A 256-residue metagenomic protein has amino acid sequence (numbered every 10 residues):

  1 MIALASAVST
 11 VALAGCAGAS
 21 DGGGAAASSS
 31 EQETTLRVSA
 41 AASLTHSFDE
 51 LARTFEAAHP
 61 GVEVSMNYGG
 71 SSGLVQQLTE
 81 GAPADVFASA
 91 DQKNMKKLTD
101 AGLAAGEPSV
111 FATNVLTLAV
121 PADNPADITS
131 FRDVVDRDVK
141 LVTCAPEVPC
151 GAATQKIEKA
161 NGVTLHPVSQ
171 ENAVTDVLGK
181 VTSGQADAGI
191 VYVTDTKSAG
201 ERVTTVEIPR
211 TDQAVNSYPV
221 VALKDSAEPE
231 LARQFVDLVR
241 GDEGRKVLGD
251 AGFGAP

Functional and structural regions predicted by a protein language model:
M1-A14: Sec-dependent bacterial lipoprotein signal peptides
L13-T45, D49-R53, A57, S72 (+3 more regions): Exported/periplasmic ABC-transporter solute-binding proteins
G61, P83-A84, A186: Short, high-confidence coil segments that cap the C-terminus of an alpha-helix and link into the following beta-strand
S71-L103: Pocket-flanking alpha-helical
P108-F111, H166: A short alpha-helix-loop-beta-strand transition element characteristic of N-terminal alpha/beta dinucleotide-binding
V115-T117: Early exported N-terminus immediately downstream of N-terminal targeting peptides
